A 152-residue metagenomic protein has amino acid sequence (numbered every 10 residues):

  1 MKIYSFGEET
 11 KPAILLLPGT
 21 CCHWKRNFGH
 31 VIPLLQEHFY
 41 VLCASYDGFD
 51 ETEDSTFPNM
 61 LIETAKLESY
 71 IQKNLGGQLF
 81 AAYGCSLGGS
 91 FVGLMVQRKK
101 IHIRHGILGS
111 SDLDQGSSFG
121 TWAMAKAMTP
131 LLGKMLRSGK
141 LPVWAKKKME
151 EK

Functional and structural regions predicted by a protein language model:
Y4-E53: Conserved HGGG/HGGXW glycine-rich cap/lid loop of the alpha/beta-hydrolase fold
A13, Y40, L79-A81, I103-H105: Structural signature of beta-strand start/N-cap positions in the alpha/beta core of ABC transporter nucleotide-binding
F28-G29, E53-T56, S117-W122: Short aromatic-enriched loop/helix-cap "lid" or pocket-rim segments at secondary-structure transitions that line
L35, M95-K99: Aromatic pocket-lining residues of Rossmann-like dinucleotide-binding sites
L42-Y83: Active-site loop/oxyanion-hole signature of alpha/beta-hydrolase fold enzymes
G84-V92: Gly/Ala-rich beta-loop-alpha elbow adjacent to hydrolase catalytic centers
Q97, I103-M135: Flexible "cap/lid" loop of the alpha/beta hydrolase fold
S117-G120, M135-K152: Conserved alpha/beta-hydrolase catalytic His-Asp/Glu region
